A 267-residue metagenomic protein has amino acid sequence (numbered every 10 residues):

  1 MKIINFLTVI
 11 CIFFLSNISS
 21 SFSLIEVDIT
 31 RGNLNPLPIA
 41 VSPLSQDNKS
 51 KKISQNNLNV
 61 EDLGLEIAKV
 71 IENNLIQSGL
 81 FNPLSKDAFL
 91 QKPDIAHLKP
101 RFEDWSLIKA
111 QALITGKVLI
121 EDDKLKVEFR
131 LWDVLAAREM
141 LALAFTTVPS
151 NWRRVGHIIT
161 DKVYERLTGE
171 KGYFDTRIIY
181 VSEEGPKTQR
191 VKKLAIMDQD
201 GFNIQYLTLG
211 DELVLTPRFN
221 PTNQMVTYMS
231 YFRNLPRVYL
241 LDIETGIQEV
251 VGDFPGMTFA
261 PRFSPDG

Functional and structural regions predicted by a protein language model:
F13-S21: C-terminal segment of classical bacterial N-terminal signal peptides
L24, L34-I39, D62, E66 (+10 more regions): Extracytoplasmic
I25, A96-K162: Amphipathic beta-strand/beta-sheet edge segments enriched in Tyr/Trp
D28-R101, I114, V118: Short beta-strand->alpha-helix linker/helix-N-cap micro-motif that forms a surface specificity/interaction loop
T115, I178-E183, M225-M229: Residue position within the beta-strands of beta-propeller blades
W152, R166, D211-M229, Q248 (+1 more regions): Conserved beta-propeller blade repeats
T188-Q205, M225, M229-G252, F259: Beta-propeller blade-edge and WD-like acidic-aromatic loop motif
